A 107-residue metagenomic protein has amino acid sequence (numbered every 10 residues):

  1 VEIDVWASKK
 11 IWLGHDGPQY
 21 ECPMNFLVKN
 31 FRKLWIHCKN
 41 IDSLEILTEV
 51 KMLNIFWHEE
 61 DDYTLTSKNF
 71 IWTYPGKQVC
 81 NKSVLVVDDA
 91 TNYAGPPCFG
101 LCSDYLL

Functional and structural regions predicted by a protein language model:
V1-I3, A7-I36: A short alpha/beta connector and helix-capping loop motif
W6, H37, I41-E45, E49-L107: C-terminal active-site rim and adjoining tail of enzyme catalytic domains
